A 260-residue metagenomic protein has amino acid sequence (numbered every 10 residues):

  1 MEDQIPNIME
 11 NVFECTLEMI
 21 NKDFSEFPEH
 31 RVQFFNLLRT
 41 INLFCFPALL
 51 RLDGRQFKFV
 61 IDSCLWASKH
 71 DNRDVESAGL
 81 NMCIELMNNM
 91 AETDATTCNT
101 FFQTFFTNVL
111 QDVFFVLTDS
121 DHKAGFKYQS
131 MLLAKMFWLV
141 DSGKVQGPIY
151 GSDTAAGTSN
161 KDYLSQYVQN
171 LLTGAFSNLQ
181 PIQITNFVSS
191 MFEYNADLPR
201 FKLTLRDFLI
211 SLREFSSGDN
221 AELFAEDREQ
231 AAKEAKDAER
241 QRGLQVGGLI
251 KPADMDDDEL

Functional and structural regions predicted by a protein language model:
M1-L260: Karyopherin-beta/Importin-beta family HEAT-repeat alpha-solenoid scaffold
